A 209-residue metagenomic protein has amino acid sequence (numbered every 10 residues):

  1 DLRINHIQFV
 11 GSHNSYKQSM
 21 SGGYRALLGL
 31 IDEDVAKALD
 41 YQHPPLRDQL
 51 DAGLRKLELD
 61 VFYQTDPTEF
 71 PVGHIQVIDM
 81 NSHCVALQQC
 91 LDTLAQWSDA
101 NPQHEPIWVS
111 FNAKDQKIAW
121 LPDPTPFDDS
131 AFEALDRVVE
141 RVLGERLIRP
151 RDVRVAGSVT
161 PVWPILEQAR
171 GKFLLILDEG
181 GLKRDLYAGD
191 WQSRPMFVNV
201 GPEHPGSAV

Functional and structural regions predicted by a protein language model:
D1-V209: Catalytic cores of phosphodiester-bond hydrolases, prominently lipid phosphodiesterases
